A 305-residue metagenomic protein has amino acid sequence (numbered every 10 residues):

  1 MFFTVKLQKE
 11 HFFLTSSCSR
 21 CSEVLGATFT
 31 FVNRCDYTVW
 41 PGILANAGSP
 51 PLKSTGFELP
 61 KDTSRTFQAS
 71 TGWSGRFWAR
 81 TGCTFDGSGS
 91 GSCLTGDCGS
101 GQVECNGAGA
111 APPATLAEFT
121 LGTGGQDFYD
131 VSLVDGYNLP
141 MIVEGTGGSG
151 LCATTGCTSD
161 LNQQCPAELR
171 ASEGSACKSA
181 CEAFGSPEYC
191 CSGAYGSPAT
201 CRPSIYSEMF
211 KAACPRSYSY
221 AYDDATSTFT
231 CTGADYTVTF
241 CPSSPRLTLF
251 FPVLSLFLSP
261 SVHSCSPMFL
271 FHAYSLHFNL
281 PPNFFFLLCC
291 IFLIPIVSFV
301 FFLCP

Functional and structural regions predicted by a protein language model:
F2-L256, P260-P267, A273, P305: Extracellular low-complexity, O-glycosylation-prone Ser/Thr/Pro/Gly-rich "stalks" and linkers flanking catalytic
V253-S264, M268-F271, S275-L287, I291-F292 (+1 more regions): Intrinsically disordered, low-complexity terminal segments enriched in Ser/Thr
